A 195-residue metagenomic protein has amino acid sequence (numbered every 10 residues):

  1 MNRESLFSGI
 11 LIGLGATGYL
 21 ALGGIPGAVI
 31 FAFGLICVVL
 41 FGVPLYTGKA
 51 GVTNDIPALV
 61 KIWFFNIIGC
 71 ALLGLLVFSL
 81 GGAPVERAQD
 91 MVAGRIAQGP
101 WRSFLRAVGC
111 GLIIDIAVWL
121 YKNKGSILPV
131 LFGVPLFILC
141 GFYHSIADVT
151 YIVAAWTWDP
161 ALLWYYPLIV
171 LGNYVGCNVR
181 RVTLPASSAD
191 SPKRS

Functional and structural regions predicted by a protein language model:
M1-S195: Alpha-helical transmembrane segments and their helix-helix packing motifs
